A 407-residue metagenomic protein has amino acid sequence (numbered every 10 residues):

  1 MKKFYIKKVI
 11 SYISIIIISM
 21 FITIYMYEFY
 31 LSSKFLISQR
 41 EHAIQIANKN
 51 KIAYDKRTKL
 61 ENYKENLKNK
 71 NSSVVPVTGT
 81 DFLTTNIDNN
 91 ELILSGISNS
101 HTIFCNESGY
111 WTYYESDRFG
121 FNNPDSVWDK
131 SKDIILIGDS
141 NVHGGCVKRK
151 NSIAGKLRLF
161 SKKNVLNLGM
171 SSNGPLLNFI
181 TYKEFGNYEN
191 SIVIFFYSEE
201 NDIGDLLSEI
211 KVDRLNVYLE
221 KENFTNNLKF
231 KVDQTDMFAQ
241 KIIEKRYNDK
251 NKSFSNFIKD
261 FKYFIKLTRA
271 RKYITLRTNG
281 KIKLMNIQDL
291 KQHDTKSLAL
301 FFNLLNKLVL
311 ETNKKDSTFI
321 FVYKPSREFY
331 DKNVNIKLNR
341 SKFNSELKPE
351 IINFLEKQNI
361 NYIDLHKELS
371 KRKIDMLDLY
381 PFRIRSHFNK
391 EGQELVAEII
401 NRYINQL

Functional and structural regions predicted by a protein language model:
S11-E28: Hydrophobic membrane-insertion alpha-helices, especially the h-region of bacterial N-terminal signal peptides
E28, D139, N178, V193 (+4 more regions): Generic structural signal for small/hydrophobic residues in well-ordered secondary structure, especially within
L31-F35, F261, N361, F382-L407: Histidine-centered active-site loop/cap adjacent to the catalytic His in serine esterases/O-acetyl transfer systems
Q39-L159, K283, L369-R383: Membrane/wall-proximal cationic-aromatic binding patches
R40, S198-I352, I360, L365-K371: Serine-dependent acyl-ester chemistry module
I134, H143-N226: Conserved SGNH/GDSL esterase-like catalytic core that processes O-acyl groups on lipids and polysaccharides
K162-N164, Y188-V193, N313-I320, Q358-I360: Loop/turn elements at helix/coil->beta-strand transitions in domains of secreted/extracellular proteins
P175, F179, L298, F302 (+1 more regions): Short, amphipathic alpha-helical "lid/cap" segments that border enzyme active or binding sites
